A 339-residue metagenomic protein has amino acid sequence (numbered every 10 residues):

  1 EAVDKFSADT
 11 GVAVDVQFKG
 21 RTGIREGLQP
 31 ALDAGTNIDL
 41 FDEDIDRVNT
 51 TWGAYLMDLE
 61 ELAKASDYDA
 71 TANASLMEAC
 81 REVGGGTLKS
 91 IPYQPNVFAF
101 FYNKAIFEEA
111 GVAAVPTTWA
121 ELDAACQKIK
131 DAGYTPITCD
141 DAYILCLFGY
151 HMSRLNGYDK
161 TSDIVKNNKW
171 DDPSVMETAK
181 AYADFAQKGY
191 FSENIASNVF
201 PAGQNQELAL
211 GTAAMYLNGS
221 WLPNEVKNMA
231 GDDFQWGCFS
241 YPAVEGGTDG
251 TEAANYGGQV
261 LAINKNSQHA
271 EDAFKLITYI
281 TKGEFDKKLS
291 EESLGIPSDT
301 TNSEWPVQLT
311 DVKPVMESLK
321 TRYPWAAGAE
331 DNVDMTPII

Functional and structural regions predicted by a protein language model:
K5-A72, A105-A110, A114-T117, Q206-E207 (+3 more regions): Extracytoplasmic "Venus flytrap"/periplasmic binding protein-like
A31, I38-D39, S66-I106, T135-P136 (+2 more regions): A structural signal for short loop-to-beta-strand junctions that line the ligand-binding cleft of periplasmic/secreted
D42-R47, P201, N218-P223, Y241 (+1 more regions): Beta->alpha turn/N-cap motifs
I45-A99, E108, D123, S174 (+2 more regions): Hinge/lid segment of periplasmic solute-binding proteins
E60-S75, N156-E177, N228-G231, A243-E252 (+2 more regions): Short, solvent-exposed loop/beta-turn-alpha elements that line the ligand-binding surface or hinge of extracytoplasmic
G85, P92, G295-I296, T301 (+1 more regions): C-terminal capping/gating helix-and-loop segments adjacent to ligand/active sites or protein-protein/ligand interfaces
G86, A110, K188-Y190, N228-S293: Extracytoplasmic/periplasmic substrate-recognition and gating elements
C126-K128, K166-A196: Glycine-centered hinge/linker elements that transmit conformational signals in sensory and ligand-binding systems
